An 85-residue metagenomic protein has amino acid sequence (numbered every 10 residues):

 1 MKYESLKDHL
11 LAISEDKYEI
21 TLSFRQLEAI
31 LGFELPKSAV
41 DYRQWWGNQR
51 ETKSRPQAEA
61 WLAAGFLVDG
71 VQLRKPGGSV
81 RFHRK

Functional and structural regions predicted by a protein language model:
M1-Y18, L35-K85: Ser/Thr/Pro-rich, acidic low-complexity intrinsically disordered regulatory segments
